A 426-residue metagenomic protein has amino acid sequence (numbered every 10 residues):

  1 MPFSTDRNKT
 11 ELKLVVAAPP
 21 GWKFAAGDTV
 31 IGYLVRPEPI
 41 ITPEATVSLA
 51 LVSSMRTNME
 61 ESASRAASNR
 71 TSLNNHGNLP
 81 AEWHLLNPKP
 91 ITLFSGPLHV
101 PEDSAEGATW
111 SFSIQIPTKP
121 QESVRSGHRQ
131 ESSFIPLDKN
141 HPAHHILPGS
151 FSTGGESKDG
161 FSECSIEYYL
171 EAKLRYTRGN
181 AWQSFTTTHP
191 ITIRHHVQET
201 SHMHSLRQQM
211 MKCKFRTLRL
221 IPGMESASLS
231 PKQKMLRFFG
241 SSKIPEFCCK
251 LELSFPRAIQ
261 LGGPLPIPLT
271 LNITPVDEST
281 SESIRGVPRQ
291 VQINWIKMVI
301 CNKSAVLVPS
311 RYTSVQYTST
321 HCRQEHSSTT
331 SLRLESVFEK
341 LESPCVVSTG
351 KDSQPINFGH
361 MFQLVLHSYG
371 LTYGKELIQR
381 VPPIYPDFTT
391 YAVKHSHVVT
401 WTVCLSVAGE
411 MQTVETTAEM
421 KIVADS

Functional and structural regions predicted by a protein language model:
M1-S426: C-terminal beta-sandwich interaction modules and adjacent acidic, Ser/Thr/Pro/Gly-rich low-complexity tails used
